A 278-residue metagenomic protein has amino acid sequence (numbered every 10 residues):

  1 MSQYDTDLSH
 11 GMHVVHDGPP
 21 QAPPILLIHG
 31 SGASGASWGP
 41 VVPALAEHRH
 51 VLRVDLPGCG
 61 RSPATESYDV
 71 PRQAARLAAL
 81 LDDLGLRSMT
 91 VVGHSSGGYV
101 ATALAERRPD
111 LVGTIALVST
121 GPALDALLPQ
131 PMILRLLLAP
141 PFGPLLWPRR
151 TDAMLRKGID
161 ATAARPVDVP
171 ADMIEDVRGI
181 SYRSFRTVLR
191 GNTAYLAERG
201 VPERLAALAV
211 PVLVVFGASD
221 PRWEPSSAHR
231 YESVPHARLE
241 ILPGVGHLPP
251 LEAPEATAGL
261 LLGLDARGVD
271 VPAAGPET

Functional and structural regions predicted by a protein language model:
M1-L27, A46-R49, D82, L86-R87 (+2 more regions): Alpha/beta-hydrolase fold catalytic core
D5-H10, P43, L52-S96, G259: Active-site loop/oxyanion-hole signature of alpha/beta-hydrolase fold enzymes
H13-P63: Conserved HGGG/HGGXW glycine-rich cap/lid loop of the alpha/beta-hydrolase fold
P43, A209-V245, L251: Conserved loop-alpha-helix segment in the C-terminal half of the alpha/beta-hydrolase fold that carries the catalytic
V100-L104: Hydrolases whose catalytic domains are alpha/beta-hydrolase-1, hotdog thioesterase, or metallo-beta-lactamase-like
E106, G113-L145: Flexible "cap/lid" loop of the alpha/beta hydrolase fold
L117, A126-L128, W147-A207: Conserved alpha/beta-hydrolase catalytic His-Asp/Glu region
P235-T278: Catalytic active-site module of serine/aspartate enzymes centered on a nucleophile-bearing elbow/loop
